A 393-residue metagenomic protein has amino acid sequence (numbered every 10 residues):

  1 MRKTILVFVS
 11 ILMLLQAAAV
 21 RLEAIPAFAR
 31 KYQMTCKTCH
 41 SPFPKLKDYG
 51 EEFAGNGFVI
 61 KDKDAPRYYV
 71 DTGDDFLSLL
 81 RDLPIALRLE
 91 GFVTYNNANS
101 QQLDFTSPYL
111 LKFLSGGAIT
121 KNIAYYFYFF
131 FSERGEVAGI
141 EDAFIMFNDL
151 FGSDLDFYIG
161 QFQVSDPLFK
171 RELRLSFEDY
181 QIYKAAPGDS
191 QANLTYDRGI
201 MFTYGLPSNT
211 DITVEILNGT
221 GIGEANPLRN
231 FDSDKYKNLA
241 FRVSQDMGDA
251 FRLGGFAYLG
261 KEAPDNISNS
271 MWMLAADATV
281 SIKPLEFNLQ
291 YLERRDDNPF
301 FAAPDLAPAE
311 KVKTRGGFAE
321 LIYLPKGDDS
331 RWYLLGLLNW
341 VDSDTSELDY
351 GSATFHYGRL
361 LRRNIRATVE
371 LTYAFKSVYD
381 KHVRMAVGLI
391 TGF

Functional and structural regions predicted by a protein language model:
Q33-F43: The canonical Cys-X-X-Cys-His
T35, Q245, K381-F393: Outer-membrane beta-barrel "beta-signal"
P44-K47, L80-Y95, N99-I222, K235-L239 (+3 more regions): Outer membrane beta-barrel
R67-T72, L83, G91, Y109-L111 (+7 more regions): Hydrophobic, lipid-facing positions within transmembrane beta-strands of outer-membrane proteins
T72-S78, I119-K121, M146-F151, L206-S208 (+8 more regions): Outer-membrane beta-barrel proteins
G91-N97, F129-G135, Q161-S165, I216-T220 (+7 more regions): Transmembrane beta-strands of outer-membrane beta-barrel pores
Q101-F105, E133-V137, S190-L194, R229-Y236 (+5 more regions): Replace "Gram-negative outer membrane beta-barrel proteins" with "bacterial and organellar outer membrane beta-barrel
D234, S244-D344: Detector for outer-membrane/organellar transmembrane beta-barrel domains, recognizing the amphipathic beta-strand
